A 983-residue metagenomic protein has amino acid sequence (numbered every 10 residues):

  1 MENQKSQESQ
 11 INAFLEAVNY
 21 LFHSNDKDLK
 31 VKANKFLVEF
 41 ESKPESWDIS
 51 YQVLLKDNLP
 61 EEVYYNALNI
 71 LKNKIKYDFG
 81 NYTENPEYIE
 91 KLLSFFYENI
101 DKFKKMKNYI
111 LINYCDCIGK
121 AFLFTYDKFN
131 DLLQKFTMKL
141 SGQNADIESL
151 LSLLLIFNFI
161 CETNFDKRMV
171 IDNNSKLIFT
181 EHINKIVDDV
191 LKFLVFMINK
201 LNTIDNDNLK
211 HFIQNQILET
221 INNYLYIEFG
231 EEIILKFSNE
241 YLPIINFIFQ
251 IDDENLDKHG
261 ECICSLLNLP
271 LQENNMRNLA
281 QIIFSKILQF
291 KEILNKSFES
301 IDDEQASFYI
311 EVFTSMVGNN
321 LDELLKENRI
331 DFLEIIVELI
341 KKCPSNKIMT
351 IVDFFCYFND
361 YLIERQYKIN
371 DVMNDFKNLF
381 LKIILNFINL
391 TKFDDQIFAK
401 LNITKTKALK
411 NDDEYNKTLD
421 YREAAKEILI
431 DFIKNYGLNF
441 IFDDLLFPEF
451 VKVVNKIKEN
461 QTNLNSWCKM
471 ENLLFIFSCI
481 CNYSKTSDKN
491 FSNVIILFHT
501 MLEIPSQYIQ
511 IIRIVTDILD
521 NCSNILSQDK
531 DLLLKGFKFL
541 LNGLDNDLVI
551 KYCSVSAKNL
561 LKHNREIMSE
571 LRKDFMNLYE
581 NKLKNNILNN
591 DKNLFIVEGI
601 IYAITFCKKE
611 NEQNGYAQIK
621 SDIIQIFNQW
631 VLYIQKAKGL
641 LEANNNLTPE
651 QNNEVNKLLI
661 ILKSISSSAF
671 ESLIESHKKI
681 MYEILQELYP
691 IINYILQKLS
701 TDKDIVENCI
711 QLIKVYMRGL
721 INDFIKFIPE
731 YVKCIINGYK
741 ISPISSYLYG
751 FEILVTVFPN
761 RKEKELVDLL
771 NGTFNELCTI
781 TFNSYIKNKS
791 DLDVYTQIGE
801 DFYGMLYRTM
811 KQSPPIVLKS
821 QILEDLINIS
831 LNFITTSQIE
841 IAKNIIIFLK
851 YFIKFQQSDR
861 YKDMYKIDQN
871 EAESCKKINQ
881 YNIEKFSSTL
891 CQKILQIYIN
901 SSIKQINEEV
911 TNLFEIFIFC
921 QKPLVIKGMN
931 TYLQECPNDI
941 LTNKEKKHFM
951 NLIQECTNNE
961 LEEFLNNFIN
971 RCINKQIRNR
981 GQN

Functional and structural regions predicted by a protein language model:
M1-K56, A424, L429, I433-I441 (+1 more regions): N-terminal "cap/leader" segments of large eukaryotic alpha-helical scaffolds
N3-Q4, D78-I89, F103, F124-Q134 (+22 more regions): HEAT/armadillo-like alpha-solenoid scaffolds in large eukaryotic assembly and transport factors
A17-N25, S50-L59, F95-M106, F136-L150 (+22 more regions): Helix-loop junctions that connect tandem helical modules in alpha-solenoid scaffolds
K30-V31, Y65, N108, I112 (+17 more regions): Alpha-solenoid HEAT/ARM repeat scaffold
L37-E41, I70-D78, C117-L123, L153-N164 (+17 more regions): Hydrophobic residues within the alpha-helices of tandem HEAT/HEAT-like
Y51, F79-K200, I204, C343-Y483 (+4 more regions): Alpha-helical repeat/alpha-solenoid scaffolds of the HEAT/ARM/MIF4G superfamily and closely related elongated all-alpha
F193-K200, H211-Q216, T220, Y224-F229 (+5 more regions): Alpha-solenoid helical-repeat scaffolds
K341, S345, L519, K551 (+1 more regions): Extended alpha-helical "rod" scaffolds
